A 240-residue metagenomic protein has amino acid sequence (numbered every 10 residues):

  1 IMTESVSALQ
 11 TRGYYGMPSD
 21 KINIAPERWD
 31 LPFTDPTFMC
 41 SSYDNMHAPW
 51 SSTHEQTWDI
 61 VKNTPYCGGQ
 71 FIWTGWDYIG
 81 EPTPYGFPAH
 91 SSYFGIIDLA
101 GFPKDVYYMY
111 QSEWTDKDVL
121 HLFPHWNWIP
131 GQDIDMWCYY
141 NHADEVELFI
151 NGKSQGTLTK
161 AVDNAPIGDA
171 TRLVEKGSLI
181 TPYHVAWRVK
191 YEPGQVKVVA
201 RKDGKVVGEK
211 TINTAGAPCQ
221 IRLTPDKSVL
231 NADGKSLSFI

Functional and structural regions predicted by a protein language model:
I1-Y191, Q195-K205: Extended substrate-binding grooves/exosites of carbohydrate-active enzymes
G131, A232-L237: Solvent-exposed, conformationally flexible loop/turn segments
M136-Y140, K235-I240: Beta-strand-rich structural segments
A186-K190, T211-N213, R222-T224: Generic structural detector for well-ordered beta-strands
G204-G216: Edge beta-strands of extracellular beta-sandwich domains
A215-G234: Low-complexity, acidic Ser/Thr/Pro/Gly-rich terminal tails and inter-domain linkers that flank the onset of structured
